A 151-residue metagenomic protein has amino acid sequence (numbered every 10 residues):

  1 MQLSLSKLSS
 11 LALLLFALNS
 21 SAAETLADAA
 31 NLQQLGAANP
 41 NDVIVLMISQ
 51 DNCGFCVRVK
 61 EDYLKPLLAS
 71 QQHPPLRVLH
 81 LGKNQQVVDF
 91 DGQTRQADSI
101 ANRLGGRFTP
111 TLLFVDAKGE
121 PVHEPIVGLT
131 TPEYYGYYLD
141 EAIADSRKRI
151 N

Functional and structural regions predicted by a protein language model:
M1-S10: Bacterial N-terminal signal peptides that target proteins for export
S9-N19: Bacterial N-terminal signal peptides
N19-A37: N-terminal "domain-start" segment that seeds a small globular fold
N39-C53: Short active-site neighborhood of thiol/selenol oxidoreductases, capturing the structured segment around
S49-N52, K60, F108: Short pre-active-site segment immediately N-terminal to redox-active cysteine/selenocysteine motifs in thiol-based
C56-Q71: Typically the conserved alpha-helix immediately C-terminal to a functionally engaged Cys/Sec in thioredoxin-like
Q71-R95: Thiol-based oxidoreductase modules, predominantly thioredoxin-like and allied folds used for disulfide exchange
N102-K148: Non-catalytic, surface beta->alpha helical segment in thiol-disulfide oxidoreductase systems
